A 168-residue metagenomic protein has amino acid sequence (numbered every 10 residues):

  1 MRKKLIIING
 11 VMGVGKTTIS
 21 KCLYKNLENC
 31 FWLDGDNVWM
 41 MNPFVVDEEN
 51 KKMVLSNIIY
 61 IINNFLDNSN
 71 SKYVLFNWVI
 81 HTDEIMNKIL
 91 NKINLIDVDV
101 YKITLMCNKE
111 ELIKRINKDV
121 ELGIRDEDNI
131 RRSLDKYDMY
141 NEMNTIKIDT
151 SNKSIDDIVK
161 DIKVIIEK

Functional and structural regions predicted by a protein language model:
I8: Hydrophobic anchor at the beta1->P-loop junction of P-loop NTPases
V11: P-loop (Walker A) phosphate-binding loop of NTP-binding proteins
V14: ATP-binding Walker
T17: Walker A/P-loop
S20-N63: Conserved substrate/cofactor phosphate-moiety recognition/catalytic segment in nucleotide-dependent phosphotransferases
M53-D97: Glycine-rich phosphate-binding loop used to anchor ATP phosphates in small-molecule kinases, encompassing both
I96-I116, I148: Conserved phosphate-donor/acceptor-positioning beta-strand/loop module used by diverse small-molecule
K118-D161: Small-molecule kinase domains that catalyze NTP-dependent phosphoryl transfer to phosphate-bearing small molecules
